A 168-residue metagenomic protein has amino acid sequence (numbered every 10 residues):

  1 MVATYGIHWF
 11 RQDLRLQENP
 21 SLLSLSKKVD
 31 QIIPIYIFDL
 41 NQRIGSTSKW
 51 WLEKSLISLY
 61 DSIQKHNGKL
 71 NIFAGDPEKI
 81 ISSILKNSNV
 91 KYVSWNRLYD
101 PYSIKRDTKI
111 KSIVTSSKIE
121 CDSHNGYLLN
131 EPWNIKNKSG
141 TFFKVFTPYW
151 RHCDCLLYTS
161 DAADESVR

Functional and structural regions predicted by a protein language model:
M1-L156: Trp/Phe/Arg-rich N-terminal binding region typifying the photolyase-homology
Y158-R168: Single conserved hydrophobic/aromatic residue that forms the stacking wall/gate of nucleotide- or nucleobase-binding
